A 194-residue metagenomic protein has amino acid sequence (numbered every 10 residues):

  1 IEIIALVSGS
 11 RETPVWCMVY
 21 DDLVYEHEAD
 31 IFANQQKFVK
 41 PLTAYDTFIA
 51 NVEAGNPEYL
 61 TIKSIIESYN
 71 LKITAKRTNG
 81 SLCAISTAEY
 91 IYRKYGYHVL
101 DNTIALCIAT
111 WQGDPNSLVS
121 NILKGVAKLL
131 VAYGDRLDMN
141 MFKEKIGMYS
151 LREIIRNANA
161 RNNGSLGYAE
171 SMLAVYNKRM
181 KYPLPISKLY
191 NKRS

Functional and structural regions predicted by a protein language model:
I1-R11: A sequence-level detector for short glycine-anchored, His/Arg-bearing signature motifs that mark catalytic or binding
S10-S194: Solvent-exposed functional surfaces
